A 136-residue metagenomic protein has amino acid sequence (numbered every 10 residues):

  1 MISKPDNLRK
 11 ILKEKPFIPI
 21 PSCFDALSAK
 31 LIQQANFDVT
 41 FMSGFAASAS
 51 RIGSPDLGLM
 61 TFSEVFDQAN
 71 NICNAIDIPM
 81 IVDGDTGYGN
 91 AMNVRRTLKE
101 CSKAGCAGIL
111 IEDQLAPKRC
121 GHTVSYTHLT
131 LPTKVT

Functional and structural regions predicted by a protein language model:
M1-S22, L31: N-terminal amphipathic alpha-helix/helix-capping segment at the start of soluble metabolic enzymes
K15-I18, F37-D38, I76-I78, C106-A107: Short, well-ordered coil/turn segments that N-cap beta-strands
P19-S22, T40-M42, M80-G84, I109-I111: Hydrophobic faces of well-ordered beta-strands that scaffold small-molecule active sites in alpha/beta enzyme cores
P21-A26, S63-E64, T86-S102: Glycine-rich anion/phosphate-binding loops
D25, I32, D83, G105: Conserved, mostly hydrophobic/aromatic
F41-S63, Y88, I111-Y126: Glycine-rich, proline-tolerant flexible connector loops at the mouths of alpha/beta enzymes
T127-T133: Conserved small/polar residues in nucleotide/adenosyl-binding loops
